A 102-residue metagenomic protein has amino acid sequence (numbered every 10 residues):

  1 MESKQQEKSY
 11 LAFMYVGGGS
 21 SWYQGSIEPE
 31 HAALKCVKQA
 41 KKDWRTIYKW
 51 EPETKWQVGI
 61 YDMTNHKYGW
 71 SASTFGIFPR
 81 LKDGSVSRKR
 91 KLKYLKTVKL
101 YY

Functional and structural regions predicted by a protein language model:
M1-S20: Short aromatic-glycine-(Arg/Gly/Cys) micro-motifs in beta-strand/loop hairpins
E2-S3, C36, T54: Intrinsic low-complexity/disordered segments
Y10-A12, A33-C36, V58-I60: Hydrophobic beta-strand residues in large extracellular and virion-surface proteins
V16-H31: A short, exposed loop/beta-hairpin motif centered on an aromatic-Gly-Thr core
I27-K49: A short, charged, amphipathic alpha-helix used as a generic interaction element across diverse proteins
K42-Y102: Short, mixed-charge low-complexity intrinsically disordered segments
